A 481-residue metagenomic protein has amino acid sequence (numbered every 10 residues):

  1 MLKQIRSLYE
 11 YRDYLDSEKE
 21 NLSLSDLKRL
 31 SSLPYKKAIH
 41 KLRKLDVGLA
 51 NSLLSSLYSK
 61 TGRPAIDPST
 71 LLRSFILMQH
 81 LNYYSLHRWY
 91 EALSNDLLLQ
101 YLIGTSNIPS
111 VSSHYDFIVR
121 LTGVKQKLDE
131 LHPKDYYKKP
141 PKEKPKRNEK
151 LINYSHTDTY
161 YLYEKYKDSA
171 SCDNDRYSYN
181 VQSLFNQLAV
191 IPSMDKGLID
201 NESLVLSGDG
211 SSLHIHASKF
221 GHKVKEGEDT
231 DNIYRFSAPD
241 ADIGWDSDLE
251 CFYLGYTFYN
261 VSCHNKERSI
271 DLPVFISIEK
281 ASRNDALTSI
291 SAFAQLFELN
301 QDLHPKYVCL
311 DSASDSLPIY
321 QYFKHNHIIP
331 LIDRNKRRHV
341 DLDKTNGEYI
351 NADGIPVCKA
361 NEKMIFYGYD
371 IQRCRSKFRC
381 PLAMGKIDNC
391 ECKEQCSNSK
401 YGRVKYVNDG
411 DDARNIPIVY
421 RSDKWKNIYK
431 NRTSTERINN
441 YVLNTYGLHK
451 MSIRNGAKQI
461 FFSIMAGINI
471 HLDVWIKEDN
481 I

Functional and structural regions predicted by a protein language model:
M1-D46, N51: Charged, often Cys/His-bearing segments associated with DNA-binding zinc-finger transcription factors
S32-L77, L81: Basic, short loop/linker segments at the boundary and entry of helix-turn-helix/winged-helix-like folds
S74, W89, P109-F117, L151 (+8 more regions): Short, conserved catalytic/metal-binding motifs centered on acidic residues
L86-I103, K134-D135: DNA-recognition alpha helix
L93-S94, K344-D370, D409, A413-R454: Short amphipathic alpha-helical "interface-anchor" segments enriched in bulky aromatics
R120-Y177, A189-V190, T345-R403: Low-complexity, serine/threonine/proline-enriched polar segments
G123-Y307, S312-H325, N335: Polybasic low-complexity intrinsically disordered regions
A286-L382, V419: An internal, acidic/charged active-site-proximal segment that coordinates divalent cations and/or engages
